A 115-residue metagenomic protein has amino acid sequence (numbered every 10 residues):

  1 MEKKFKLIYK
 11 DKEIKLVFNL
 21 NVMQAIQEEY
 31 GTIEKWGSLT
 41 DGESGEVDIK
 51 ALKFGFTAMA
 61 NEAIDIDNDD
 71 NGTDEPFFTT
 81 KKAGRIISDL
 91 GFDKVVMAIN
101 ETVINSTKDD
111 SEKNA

Functional and structural regions predicted by a protein language model:
M1-I8, E28-S44, N68-A115: Charged interaction scaffolds used for protein-protein
Y9-E13: Glycine-centered positions within short beta-strands or beta-hairpins
L16: Active-site-adjacent beta-strand anchor residues
N19: Residue-level signal for threonine
V22, D48-F56, V95: Amphipathic alpha-helical interface surfaces
A25: Short active-site loop/helix that positions an aromatic residue
A51-E62, E101: Short, hydrophobic/amphipathic alpha-helical patches that form generic packing surfaces within helical domains
